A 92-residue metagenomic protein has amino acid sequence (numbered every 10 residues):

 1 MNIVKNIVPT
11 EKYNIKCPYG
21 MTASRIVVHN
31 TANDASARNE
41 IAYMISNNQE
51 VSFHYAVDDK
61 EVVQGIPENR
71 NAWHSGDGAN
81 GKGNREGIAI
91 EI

Functional and structural regions predicted by a protein language model:
M1-I92: Active-site-adjacent loop/helix surface patches within enzyme catalytic domains that shape the substrate-binding cleft
